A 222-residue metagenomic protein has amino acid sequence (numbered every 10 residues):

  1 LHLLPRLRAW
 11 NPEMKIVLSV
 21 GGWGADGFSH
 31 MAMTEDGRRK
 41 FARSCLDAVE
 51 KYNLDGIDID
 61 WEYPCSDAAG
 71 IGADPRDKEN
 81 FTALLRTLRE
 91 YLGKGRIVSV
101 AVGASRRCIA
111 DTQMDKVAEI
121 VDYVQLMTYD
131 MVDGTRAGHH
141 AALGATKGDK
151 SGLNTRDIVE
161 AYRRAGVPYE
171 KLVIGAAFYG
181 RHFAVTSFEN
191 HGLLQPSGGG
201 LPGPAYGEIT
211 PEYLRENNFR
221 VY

Functional and structural regions predicted by a protein language model:
L1-L4, V20, V132, A176-Y222: Glycan-binding loop/region signatures in secreted carbohydrate-active enzymes
L1-V49, F188, Q195: Glycan-recognition patch characteristic of GH18 chitinases/ENGases and related GlcNAc/peptidoglycan-binding proteins
H2-V17, G21-G22, F81-S99, V159-V167: Surface-exposed amphipathic alpha-helices with a cationic face
L18, I59, L88, V124 (+1 more regions): Conserved, mostly hydrophobic/aromatic
L18-G22, W61-Y63, V100-A104, T128 (+1 more regions): A cross-domain feature marking catalytic cores of carbohydrate-active enzymes and several ubiquitous metabolic/repair
D26, R136-K147, A161, A165-E189 (+1 more regions): Active-site clefts of carbohydrate-active enzymes
F28-A118, T135-K147: Active-site cleft segment of glycoside hydrolase catalytic domains centered on the general acid/base Glu
D36, A101-A137, Y179-G198: Substrate-binding cleft/loops of secretory-pathway carbohydrate-active enzymes
